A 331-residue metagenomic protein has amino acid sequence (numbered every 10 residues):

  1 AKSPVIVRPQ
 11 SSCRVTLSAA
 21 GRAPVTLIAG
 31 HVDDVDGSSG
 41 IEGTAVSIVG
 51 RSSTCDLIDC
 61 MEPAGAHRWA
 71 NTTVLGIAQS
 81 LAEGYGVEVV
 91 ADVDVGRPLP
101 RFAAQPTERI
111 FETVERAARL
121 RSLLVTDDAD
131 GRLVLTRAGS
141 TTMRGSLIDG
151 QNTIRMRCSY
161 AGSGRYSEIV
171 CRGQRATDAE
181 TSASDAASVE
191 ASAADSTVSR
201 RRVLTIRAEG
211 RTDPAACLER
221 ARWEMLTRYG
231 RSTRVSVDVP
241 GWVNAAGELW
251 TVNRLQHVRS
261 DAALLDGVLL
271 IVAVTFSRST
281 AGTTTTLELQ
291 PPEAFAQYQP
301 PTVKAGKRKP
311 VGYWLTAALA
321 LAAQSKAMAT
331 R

Functional and structural regions predicted by a protein language model:
A1-E62, S122, M143, I148-R155: Assembly/oligomerization scaffold segments
K2-S38, A70-G84, A245-V268, V272-T275: Short, acidic/charged, Gly/Pro-enriched secondary-structure junctions
D34-S52, T233, S277-P291: Short, solvent-exposed secondary-structure boundary/capping segments
G40-E42, R68-N71, L135-T136: Long, low-complexity intrinsically disordered regions
D56-S80, V90-R116: Short acidic/polar beta-strand-loop edge motifs in secreted extracellular and Gram-negative envelope-associated
A78-V90, A176-T181: A structural motif
E88-R101, T126-T136: Short, surface-exposed recognition loops or helix-turn segments adjacent to catalytic cores
E115, R119, L124-Y229, T233-T280 (+1 more regions): Acidic, small/polar-enriched beta strand-loop surface segments
